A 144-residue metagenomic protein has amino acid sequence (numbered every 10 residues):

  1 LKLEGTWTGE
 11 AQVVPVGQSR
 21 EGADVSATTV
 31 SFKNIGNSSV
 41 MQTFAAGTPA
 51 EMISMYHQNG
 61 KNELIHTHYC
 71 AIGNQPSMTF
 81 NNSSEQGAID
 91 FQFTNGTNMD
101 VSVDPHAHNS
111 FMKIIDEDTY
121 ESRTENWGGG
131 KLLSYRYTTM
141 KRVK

Functional and structural regions predicted by a protein language model:
L1-T8: N-terminal helix-cap/turn-to-beta initiation motif at the start of protein domains
W7, F32, Y56, M112 (+1 more regions): Hydrophobic pocket/interface hotspot
E10-A107: Central antiparallel beta-sheet cores of small beta-barrel/beta-sandwich binding domains
V103-E121: Short cationic/low-complexity microdomains
E117-K144: Edge beta-strand at a domain terminus
